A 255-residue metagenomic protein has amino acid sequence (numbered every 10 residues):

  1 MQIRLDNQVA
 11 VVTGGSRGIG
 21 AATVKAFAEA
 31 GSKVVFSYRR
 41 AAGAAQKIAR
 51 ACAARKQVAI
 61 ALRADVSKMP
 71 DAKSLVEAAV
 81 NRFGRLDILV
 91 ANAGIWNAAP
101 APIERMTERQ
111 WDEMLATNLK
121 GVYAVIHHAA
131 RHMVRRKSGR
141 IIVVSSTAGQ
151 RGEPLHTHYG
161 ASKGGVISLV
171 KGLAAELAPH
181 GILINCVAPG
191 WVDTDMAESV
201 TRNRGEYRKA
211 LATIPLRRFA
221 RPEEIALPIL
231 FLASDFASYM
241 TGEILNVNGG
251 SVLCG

Functional and structural regions predicted by a protein language model:
V9, S16-R17: Conserved glycine-rich cofactor-binding loop
S32-K47: Conserved glycine-rich Rossmann-like NAD(P)H-binding loop of the short-chain dehydrogenase/reductase
P100, R151, I229-L230, T241-G255: Short C-terminal tail/terminal secondary-structure segment of NAD(P)H-dependent dehydrogenase/reductase domains
P100-I103, T107-L115, A210: Substrate-binding pocket helix/loop in short-chain dehydrogenase/reductase
I126, S162, V170: Active-site helix of classical SDR
R131, A175-P179, S238: Alpha-helical segment proximal to the catalytic Tyr-Lys
S146: Residue(s) in the substrate-gating loop at a strand-loop-helix junction that position the organic substrate next
